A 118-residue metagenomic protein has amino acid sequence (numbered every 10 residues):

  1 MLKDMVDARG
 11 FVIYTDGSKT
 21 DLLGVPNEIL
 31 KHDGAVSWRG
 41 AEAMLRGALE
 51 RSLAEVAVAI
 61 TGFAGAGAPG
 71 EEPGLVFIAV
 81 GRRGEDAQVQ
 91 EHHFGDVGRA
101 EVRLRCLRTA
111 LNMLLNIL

Functional and structural regions predicted by a protein language model:
M1-L118: Short alpha-helical segments enriched in small residues
